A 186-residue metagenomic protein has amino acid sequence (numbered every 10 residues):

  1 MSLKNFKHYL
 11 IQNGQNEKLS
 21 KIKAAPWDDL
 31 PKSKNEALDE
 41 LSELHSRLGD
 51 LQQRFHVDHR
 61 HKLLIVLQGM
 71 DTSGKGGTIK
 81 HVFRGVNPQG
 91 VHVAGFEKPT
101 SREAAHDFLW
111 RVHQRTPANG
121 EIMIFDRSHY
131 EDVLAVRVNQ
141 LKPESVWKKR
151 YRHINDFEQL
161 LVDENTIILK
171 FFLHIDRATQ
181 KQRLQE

Functional and structural regions predicted by a protein language model:
M1-E186: Glycine-rich phosphate-binding loop of ATP-dependent small-molecule kinases
